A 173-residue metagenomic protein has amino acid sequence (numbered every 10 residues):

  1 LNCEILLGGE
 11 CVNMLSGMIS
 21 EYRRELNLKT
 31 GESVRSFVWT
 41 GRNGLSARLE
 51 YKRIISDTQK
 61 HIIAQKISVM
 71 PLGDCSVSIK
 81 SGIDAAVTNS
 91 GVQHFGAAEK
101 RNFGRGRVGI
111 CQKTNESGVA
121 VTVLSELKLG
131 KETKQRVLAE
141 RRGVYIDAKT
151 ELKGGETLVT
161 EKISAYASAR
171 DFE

Functional and structural regions predicted by a protein language model:
L1-E173: Beta-sandwich/jelly-roll carbohydrate-recognition scaffolds of carbohydrate-active enzymes
